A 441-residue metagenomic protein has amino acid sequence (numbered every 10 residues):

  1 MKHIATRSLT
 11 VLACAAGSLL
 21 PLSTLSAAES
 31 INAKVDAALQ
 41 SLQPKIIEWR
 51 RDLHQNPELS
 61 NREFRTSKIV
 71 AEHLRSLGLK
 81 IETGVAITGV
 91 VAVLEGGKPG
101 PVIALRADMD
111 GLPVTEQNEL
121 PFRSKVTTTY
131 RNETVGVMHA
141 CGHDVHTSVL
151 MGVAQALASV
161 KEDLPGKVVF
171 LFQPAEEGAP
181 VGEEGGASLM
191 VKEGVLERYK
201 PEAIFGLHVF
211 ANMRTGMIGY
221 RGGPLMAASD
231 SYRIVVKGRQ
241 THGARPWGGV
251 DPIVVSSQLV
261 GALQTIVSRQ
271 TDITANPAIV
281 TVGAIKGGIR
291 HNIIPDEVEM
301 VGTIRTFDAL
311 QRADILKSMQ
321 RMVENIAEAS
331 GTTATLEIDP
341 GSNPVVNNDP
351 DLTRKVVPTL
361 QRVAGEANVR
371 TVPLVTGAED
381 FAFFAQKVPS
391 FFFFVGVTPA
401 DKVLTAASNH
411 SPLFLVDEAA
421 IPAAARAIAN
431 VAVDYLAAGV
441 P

Functional and structural regions predicted by a protein language model:
M1-A13, L20-L22: Bacterial N-terminal signal peptides that target proteins for export
L22-A28: Signal peptide processing junction and immediate N-terminal pro/mature segment of secreted/exported proteins
A28, S76, S257-P441: Metal-dependent amide/peptide-bond hydrolase catalytic core, centered on the "pita-bread" metallohydrolase fold
E29-M138, S148-G152, A156-P165, V169: Acidic/His- and Gly-rich active-site-bordering loop/insert found across diverse amide/peptide-bond hydrolases
Q40-I47, P57-K68, A140, D144 (+6 more regions): Soluble non-cytosolic domains of exported or imported proteins
L53, A92, L105, H143 (+8 more regions): Divalent metal-coordination and catalytic microenvironments
T127-M138, D144-V145, A156-A284, I289-P295 (+1 more regions): Histidine/acidic-residue-rich, glycine-tolerant segments that coordinate divalent metal ions
